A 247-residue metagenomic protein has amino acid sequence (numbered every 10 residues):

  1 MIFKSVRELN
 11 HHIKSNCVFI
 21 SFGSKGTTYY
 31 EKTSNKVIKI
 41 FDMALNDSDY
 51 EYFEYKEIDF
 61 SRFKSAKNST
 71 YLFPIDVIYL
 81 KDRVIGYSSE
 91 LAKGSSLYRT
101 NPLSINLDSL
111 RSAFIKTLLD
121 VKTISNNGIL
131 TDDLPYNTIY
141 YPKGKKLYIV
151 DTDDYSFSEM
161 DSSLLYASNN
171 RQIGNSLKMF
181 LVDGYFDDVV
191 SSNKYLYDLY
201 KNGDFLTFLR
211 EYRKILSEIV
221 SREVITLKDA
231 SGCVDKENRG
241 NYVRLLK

Functional and structural regions predicted by a protein language model:
M1-C17: A short, low-complexity linker immediately N-terminal to eukaryotic Hanks-type protein kinase catalytic domains
I13-V77, T100-L103: ATP-binding glycine-rich loop module of kinase domains
K36, T70, Y87, Y148-D151 (+1 more regions): Protein kinase-like catalytic core scaffold
L45, S96, F157-E159: Conserved protein kinase catalytic core
S48-S61, R111-L119, Y166-G174: Well-ordered, non-membrane alpha-helical segments in soluble/globular domains
S69-F114: Conserved structural core of kinase catalytic domains
T100-Y141: Conserved kinase catalytic-core helix
Y141-K247: C-lobe/activation-segment region of protein kinase-like
